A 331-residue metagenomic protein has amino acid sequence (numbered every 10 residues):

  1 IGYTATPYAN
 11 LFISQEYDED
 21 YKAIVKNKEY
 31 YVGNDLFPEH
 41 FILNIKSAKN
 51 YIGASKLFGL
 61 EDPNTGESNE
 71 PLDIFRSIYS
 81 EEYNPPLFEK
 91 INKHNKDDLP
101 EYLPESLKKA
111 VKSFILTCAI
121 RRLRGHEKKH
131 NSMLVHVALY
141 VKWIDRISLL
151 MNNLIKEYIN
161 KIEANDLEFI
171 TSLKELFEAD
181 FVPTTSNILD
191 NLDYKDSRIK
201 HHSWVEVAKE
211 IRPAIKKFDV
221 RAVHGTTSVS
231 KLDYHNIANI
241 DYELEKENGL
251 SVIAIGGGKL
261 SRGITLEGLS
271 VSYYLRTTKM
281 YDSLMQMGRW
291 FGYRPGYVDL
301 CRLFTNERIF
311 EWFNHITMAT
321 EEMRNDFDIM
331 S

Functional and structural regions predicted by a protein language model:
I1, P7-A9, N34, E39-N44 (+7 more regions): Beta-sheet entry/capping signal
I1-P104, K109-R121, S132, D166-L176: Conserved P-loop NTPase catalytic core
T6, N10, A48, A110-R121 (+10 more regions): Generic, well-ordered alpha-helical scaffold segments in large soluble proteins
T6-N10, K49-I52, L139-K142, L260-S261 (+2 more regions): Conserved nucleotide-binding/hydrolysis micro-motifs of P-loop NTPases
I13-F37, F58-G66, S148-Y158, L269-Y273 (+3 more regions): Short secondary-structure boundary/capping segments
S106, R121-V252: Conserved C-terminal RecA-like helicase domain
H224-F313: Conserved RecA-like P-loop NTPase helicase motor core
E311-S331: Long, hydrophobic alpha-helical segments
